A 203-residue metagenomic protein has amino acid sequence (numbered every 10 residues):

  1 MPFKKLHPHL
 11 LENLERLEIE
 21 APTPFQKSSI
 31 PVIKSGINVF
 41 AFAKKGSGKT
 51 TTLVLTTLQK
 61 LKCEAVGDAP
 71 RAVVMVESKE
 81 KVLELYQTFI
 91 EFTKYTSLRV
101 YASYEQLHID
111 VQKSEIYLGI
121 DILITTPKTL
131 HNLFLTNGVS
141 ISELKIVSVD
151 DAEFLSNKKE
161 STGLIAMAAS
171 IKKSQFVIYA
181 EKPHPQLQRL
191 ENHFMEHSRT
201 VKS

Functional and structural regions predicted by a protein language model:
M1-F42: Conserved pre-motif I regulatory segment
K27-V39, G48-G67, I90: Walker A/P-loop NTP-binding motif
V32, C63-D68, T93-T96, S114-L118 (+4 more regions): Conserved catalytic network of the ASCE P-loop NTPase/AAA+ motor domain
F42-K45, E77: P-loop (Walker A) phosphate-binding loop of NTP-binding proteins
G46-G48, H184: Walker A (P-loop) phosphate-binding loop of P-loop NTPases
G67-T125, T129: Conserved nucleic-acid-binding Ia/Ib motif block in the N-terminal RecA-like helicase ATPase lobe
T125-E143: Conserved RecA-like ASCE ATPase "motif II neighborhood" in helicase/translocase motors
I141-S203: Post-DEXD/H (motif II) to motif III coupling segment of the RecA-like Helicase ATP-binding lobe
